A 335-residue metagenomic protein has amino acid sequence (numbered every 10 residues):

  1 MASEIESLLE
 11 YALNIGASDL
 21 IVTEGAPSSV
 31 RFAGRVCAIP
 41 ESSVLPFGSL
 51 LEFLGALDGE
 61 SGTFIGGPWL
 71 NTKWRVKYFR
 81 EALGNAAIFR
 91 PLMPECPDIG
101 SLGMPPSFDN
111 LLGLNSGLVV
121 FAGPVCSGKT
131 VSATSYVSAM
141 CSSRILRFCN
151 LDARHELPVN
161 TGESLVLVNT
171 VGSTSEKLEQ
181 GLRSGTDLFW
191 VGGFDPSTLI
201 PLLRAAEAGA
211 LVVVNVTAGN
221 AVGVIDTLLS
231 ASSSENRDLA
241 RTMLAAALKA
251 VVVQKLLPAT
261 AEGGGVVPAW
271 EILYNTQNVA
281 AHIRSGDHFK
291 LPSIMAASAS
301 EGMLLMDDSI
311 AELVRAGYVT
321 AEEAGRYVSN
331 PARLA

Functional and structural regions predicted by a protein language model:
M1-A335: Short, flexible helix-loop junctions that flank or precede catalytic/ligand sites
